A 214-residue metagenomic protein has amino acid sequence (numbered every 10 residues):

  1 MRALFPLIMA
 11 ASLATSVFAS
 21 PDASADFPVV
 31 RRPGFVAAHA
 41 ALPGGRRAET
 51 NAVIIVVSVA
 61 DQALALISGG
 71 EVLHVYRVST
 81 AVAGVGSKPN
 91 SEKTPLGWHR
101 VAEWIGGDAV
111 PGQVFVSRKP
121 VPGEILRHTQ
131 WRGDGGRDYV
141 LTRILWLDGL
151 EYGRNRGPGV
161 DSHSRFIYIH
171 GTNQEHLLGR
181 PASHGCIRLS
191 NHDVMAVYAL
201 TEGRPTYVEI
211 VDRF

Functional and structural regions predicted by a protein language model:
R2-F214: N-terminal pre-domains immediately preceding structured catalytic cores
